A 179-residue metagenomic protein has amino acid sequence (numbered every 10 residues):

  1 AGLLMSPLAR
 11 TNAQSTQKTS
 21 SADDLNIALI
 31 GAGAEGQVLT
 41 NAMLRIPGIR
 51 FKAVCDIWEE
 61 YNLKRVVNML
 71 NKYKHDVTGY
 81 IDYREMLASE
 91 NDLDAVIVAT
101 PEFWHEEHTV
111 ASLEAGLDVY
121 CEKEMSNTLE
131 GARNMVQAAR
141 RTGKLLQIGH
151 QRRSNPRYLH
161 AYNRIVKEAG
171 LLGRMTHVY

Functional and structural regions predicted by a protein language model:
A1-Q14: N-terminal export signals
L25-I27: Conserved hydrophobic helix-helix packing surfaces used for dimerization/oligomerization
A32-G33: Glycine-rich Rossmann-fold phosphate-binding loop(s) that bind the pyrophosphate of adenine dinucleotide cofactors
G36-L39, H105: N-terminal Rossmann-fold NAD(P) dinucleotide-binding loop
G48-L70: NAD(P)-binding Rossmann-fold cofactor-contacting core
K74-V98: A structured beta-alpha segment of the ubiquitous adenosine-cofactor-binding alpha/beta core
A95, P101-S154: Beta-strand-loop-alpha-helix segment that lines the small-molecule cofactor/substrate pocket of alpha/beta enzymes
G170-Y179: NAD(P)-dependent dehydrogenases' Rossmann-like dinucleotide-binding region
